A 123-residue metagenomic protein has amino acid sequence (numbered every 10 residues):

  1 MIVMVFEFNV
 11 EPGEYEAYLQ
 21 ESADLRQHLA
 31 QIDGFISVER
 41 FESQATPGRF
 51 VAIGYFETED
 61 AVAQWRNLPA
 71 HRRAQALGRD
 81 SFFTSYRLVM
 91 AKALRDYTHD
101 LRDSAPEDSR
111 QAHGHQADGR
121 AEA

Functional and structural regions predicted by a protein language model:
M1-F50, E59-N67, F83-A123: Short S/T/G/P-rich N-terminal loop/turn motif that feeds into the first structured element of a domain
A74: Conserved short loop/helix modules at catalytic or binding sites in compact beta-alpha or helix-hairpin-helix contexts
R79-D80: Short secondary-structure boundary/capping segments
